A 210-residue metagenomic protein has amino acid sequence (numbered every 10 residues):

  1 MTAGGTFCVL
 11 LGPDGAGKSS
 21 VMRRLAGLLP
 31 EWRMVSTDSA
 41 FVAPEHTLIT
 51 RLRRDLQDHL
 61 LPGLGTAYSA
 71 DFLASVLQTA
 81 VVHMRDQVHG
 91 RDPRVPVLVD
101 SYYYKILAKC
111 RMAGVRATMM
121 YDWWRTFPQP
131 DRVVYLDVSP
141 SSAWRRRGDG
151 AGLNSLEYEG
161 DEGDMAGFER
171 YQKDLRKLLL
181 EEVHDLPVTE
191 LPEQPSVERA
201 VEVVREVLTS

Functional and structural regions predicted by a protein language model:
L10: Hydrophobic anchor at the beta1->P-loop junction of P-loop NTPases
P13: P-loop (Walker A) phosphate-binding loop of NTP-binding proteins
K18: Conserved lysine of the Walker
V21: Hydrophobic positions on the alpha1 helix immediately C-terminal to the Walker A/P-loop
G27-S36: Post-Walker A helix-loop "phosphate-sensing" segment adjacent to the P-loop in P-loop NTPases
S39-T118: ATP-dependent small-molecule kinase phosphotransfer cores that center on conserved nucleotide phosphate-binding segments
A108-R116, D122-L175: A glycine- and Lys/Arg-enriched "phosphate-lid" helix/loop adjacent to the NTP-binding pocket of small-molecule kinases
G148-S210: NTP-dependent small-molecule kinase module
